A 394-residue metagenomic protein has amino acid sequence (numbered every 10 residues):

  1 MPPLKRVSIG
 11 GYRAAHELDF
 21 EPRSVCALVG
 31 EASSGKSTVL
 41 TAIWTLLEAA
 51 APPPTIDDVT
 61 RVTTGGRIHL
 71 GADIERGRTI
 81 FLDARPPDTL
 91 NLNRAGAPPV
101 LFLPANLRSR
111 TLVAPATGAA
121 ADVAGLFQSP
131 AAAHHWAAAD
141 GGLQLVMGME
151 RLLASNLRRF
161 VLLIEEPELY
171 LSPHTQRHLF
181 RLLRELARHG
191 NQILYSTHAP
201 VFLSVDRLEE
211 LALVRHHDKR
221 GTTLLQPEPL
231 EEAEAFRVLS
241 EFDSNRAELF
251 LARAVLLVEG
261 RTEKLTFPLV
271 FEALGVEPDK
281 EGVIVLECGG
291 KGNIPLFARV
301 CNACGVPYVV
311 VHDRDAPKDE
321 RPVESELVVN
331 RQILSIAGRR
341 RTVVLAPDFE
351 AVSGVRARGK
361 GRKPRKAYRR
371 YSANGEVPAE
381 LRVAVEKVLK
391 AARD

Functional and structural regions predicted by a protein language model:
M1-E48, P53, H134-N245, L265: Switch/communication elements of ASCE P-loop NTPase nucleotide-binding domains
V7, G66-D73, D88-L90, L211-L213 (+1 more regions): Short polybasic amphipathic segments
F20, R94-G96, L153-L157, E185-H189 (+3 more regions): Conserved catalytic network of the ASCE P-loop NTPase/AAA+ motor domain
K36, N93, E168, Q176 (+2 more regions): Acidic, divalent-metal-binding catalytic cores of TOPRIM and closely related two-metal-ion phosphodiester/pyrophosphate
T41-T79: Conserved P-loop NTP-binding catalytic core
R76-P98: A short, surface-exposed beta-strand/turn
N91-A138, S353-Y368: Coupling/switch segment of ABC-type P-loop NTPase heads
